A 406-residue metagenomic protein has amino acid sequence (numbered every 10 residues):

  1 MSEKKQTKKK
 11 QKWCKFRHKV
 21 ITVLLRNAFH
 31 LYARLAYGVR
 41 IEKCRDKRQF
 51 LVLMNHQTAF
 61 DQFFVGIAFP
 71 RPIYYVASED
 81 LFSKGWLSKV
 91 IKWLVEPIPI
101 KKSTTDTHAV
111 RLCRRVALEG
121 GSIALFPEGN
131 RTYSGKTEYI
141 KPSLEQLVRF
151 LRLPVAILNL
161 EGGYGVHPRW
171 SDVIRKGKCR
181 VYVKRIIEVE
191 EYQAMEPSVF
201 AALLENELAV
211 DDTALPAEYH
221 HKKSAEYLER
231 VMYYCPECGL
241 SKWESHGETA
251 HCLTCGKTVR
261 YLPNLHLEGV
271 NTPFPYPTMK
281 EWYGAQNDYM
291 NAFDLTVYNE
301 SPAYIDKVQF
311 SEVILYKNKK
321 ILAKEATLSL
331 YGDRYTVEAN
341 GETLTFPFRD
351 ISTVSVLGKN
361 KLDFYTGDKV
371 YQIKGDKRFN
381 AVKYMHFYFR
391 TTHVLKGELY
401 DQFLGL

Functional and structural regions predicted by a protein language model:
K9, W13-H18, T22-R26, L31-F200 (+4 more regions): Soluble catalytic domains of membrane acyltransferases
V52, I100, S329-N360: Phosphoinositide-dependent membrane-docking surfaces
Y75, Y261, Y335-A339, F364: Short hydrophobic/aromatic-rich beta-strand segments that constitute the beta-sheet cores of beta-sandwich/beta-barrel
I91, P197-D212, F379-K396: Short amphipathic C-terminal alpha-helix that caps PH/PH-like domains
I187, S198-V231: A conserved mid-domain beta-alpha-beta active-site/ligand-binding segment of alpha/beta enzyme cores
H220-F274: Cys/His-rich short segments
G269-L328: Anionic N-terminal interaction surfaces
R349-L406: Acidic, Ser/Thr- and proline-rich intrinsically disordered linker/docking segments of eukaryotic scaffolds
